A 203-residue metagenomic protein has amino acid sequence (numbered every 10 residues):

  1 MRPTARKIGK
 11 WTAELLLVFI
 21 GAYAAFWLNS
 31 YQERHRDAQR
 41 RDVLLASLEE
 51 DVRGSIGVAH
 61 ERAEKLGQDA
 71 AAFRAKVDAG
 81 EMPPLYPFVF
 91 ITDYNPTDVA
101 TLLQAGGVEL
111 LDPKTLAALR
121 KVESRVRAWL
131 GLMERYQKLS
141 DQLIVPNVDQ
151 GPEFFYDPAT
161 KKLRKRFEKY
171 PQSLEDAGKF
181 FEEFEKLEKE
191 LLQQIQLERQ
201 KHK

Functional and structural regions predicted by a protein language model:
M1-A13: Short hydrophobic membrane-inserting helices
M1-R2, E50-K203: Interfacial alpha-helical end/capping and short helix-turn segments at domain and membrane boundaries
F19-V43: Transmembrane signal-anchor/signal-peptide helices with a preference for the extracytoplasmic
R34-L45, S55-A63: Membrane-proximal amphipathic alpha-helices that sit immediately adjacent to an N-terminal transmembrane/signal-anchor
